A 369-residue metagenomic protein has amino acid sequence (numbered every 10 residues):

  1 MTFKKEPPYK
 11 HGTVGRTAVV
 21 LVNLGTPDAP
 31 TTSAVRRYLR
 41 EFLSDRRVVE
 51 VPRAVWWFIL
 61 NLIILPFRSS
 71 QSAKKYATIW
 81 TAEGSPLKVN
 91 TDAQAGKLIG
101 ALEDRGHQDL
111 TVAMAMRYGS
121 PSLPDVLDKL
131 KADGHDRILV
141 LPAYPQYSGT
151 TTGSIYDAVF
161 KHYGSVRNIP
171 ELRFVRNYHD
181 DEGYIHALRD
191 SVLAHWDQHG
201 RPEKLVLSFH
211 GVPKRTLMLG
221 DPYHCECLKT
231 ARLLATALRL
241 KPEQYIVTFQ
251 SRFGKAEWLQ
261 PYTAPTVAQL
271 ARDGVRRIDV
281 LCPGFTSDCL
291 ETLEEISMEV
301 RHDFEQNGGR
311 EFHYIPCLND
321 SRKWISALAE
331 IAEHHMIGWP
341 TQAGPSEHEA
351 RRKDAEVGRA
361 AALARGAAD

Functional and structural regions predicted by a protein language model:
M1-D369: Active-site-proximal alpha-helix that buttresses catalytic centers in soluble enzyme cores
